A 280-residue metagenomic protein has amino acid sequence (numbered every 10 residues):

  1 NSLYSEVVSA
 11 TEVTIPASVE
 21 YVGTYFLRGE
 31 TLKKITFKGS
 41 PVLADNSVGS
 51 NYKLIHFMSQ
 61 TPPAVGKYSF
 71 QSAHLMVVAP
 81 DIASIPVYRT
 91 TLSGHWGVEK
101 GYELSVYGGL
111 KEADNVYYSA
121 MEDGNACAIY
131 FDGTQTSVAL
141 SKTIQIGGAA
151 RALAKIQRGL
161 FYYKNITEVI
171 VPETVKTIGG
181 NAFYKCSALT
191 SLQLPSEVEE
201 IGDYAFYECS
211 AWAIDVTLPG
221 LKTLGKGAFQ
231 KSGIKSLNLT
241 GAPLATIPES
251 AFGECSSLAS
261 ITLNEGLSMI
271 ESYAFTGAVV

Functional and structural regions predicted by a protein language model:
S2-L3, G23-F26, N46-S47, S69 (+6 more regions): Consensus positions within tandem repeat domains that build extended binding/scaffold surfaces
Y4-S5, G94: Acidic Ser/Thr/Pro-rich low-complexity disordered segments that often serve as glycosylated linkers/stalks around
V8-Y21, E30-V42, N51-A64, A73-A83 (+8 more regions): Structural signature of tandem-repeat unit edges
G29, V48-G49, Y68-F70, P86-T91: Short loop/helix-cap segments at secondary-structure boundaries that form the rim of catalytic
G49-S50, S72, A113, F229: Short, well-ordered coil/turn elements that cap or connect secondary structure elements
L75-V116: Extracellular/surface-exposed low-complexity segments
K111-G133: GGW-centered surface loops in extracellular recognition modules
A128, L153-I156: Hydrophobic residues on conserved beta-strands that form the core of alpha/beta folds
